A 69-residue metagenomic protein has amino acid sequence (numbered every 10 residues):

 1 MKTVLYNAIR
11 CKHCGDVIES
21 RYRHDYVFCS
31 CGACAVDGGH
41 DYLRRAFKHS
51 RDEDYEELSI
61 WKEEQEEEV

Functional and structural regions predicted by a protein language model:
M1-N7, H40-V69: Short, intrinsically disordered terminal segments enriched in charged and Pro/Gly residues
A8, D25-F28: Residues immediately within or flanking Cys/His clusters that coordinate Zn2+ in small zinc-binding modules
C11-C14, C29: Short cysteine-rich clusters marking metal-coordination/redox-active sites
E19-R23: Immediate flanking context of iron-sulfur cluster ligation sites
F28-C31, A46-K48: Flexible domain-boundary/linker segments
G32-H40: Short Cys/His-rich micro-motifs in 6-15 aa windows
